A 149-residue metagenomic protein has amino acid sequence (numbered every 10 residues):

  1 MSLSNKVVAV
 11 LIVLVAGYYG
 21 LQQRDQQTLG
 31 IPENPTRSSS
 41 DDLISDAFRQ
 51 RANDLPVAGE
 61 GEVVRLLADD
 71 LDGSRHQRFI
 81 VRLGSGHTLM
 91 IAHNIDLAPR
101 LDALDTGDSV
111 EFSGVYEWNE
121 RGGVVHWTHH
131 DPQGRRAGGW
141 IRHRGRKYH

Functional and structural regions predicted by a protein language model:
L3-H149: OB-fold and OB-like single-stranded nucleic-acid-recognition modules and their adjacent interaction interfaces
